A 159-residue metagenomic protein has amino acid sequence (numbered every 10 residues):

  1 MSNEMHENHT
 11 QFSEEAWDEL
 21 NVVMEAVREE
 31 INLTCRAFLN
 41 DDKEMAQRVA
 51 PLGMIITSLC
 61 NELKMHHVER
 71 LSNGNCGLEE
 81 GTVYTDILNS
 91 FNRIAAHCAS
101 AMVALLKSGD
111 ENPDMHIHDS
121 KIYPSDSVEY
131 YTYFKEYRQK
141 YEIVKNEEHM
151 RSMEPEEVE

Functional and structural regions predicted by a protein language model:
M1-E159: Cytosolic, long alpha-helical scaffolding segments
